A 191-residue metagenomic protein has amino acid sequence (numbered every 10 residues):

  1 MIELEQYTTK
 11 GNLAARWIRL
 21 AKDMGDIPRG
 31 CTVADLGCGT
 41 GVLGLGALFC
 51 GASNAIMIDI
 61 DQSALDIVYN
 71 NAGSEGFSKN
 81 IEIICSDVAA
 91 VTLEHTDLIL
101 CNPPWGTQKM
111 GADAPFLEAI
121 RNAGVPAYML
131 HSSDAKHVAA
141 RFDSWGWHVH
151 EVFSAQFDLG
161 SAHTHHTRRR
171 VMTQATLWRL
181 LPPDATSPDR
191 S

Functional and structural regions predicted by a protein language model:
M1-S191: Class I S-adenosyl-L-methionine-dependent methyltransferase catalytic core
